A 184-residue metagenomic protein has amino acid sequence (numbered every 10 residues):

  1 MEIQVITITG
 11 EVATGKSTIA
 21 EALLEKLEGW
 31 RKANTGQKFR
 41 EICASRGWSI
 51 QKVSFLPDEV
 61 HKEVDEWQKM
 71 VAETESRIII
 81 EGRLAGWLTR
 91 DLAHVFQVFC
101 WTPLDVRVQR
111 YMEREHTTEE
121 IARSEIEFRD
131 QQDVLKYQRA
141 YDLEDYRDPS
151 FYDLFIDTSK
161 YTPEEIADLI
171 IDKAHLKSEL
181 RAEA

Functional and structural regions predicted by a protein language model:
I8: Hydrophobic anchor at the beta1->P-loop junction of P-loop NTPases
E11: P-loop (Walker A) phosphate-binding loop of NTP-binding proteins
T14: ATP-binding Walker
S17: Walker A/P-loop
R31-R90, L104-D105, H116-T118, Q131: ATP-dependent small-molecule kinase phosphotransfer cores that center on conserved nucleotide phosphate-binding segments
A93-E115, I121, E125-E127: Conserved phosphate-donor/acceptor-positioning beta-strand/loop module used by diverse small-molecule
E119-L169: Small-molecule kinase domains that catalyze NTP-dependent phosphoryl transfer to phosphate-bearing small molecules
